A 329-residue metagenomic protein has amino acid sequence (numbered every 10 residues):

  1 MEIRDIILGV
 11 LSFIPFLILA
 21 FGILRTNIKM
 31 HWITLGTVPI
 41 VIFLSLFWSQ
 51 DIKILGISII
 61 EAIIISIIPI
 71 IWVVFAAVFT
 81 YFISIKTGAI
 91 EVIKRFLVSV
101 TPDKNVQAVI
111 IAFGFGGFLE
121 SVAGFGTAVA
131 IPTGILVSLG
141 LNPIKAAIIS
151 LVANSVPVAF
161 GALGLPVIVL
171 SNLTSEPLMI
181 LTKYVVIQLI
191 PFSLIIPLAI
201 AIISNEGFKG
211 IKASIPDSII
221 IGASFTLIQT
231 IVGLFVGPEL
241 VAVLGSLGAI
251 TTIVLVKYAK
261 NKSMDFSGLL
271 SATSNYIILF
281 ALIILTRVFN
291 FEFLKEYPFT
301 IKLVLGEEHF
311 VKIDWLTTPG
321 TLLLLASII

Functional and structural regions predicted by a protein language model:
M1-R4, A20-I28, I52-K53: Short, hydrophobic transmembrane alpha-helix segments
E2-I14, I67-I70, V122-A128, I180-L194 (+2 more regions): Structural signature of hydrophobic alpha-helical transmembrane segments
S12-R25, T37-F47, V74-F79, F192-S204 (+4 more regions): Hydrophobic core segments of alpha-helical transmembrane domains in multi-pass membrane transport and ion-translocation
L24-W32, P143-K145, D265-I278: Alpha-helical transmembrane segments and their helix-start/interface "positive-inside/aromatic belt" motifs in integral
I57-L139, M264: Membrane-embedded alpha-helical segments and adjacent helix-loop junctions characteristic of multi-pass solute
Q107-L198, I203-K212: Hydrophobic transmembrane alpha-helices that form the pore/transport pathway of multi-pass ion and small-solute
G207-S218, A259-N275: Flexible interhelical linker loops that connect adjacent transmembrane helices in multi-pass membrane transporters
G245, S263-I329: Transmembrane helical segments that form the transport core of multi-pass membrane transport proteins
